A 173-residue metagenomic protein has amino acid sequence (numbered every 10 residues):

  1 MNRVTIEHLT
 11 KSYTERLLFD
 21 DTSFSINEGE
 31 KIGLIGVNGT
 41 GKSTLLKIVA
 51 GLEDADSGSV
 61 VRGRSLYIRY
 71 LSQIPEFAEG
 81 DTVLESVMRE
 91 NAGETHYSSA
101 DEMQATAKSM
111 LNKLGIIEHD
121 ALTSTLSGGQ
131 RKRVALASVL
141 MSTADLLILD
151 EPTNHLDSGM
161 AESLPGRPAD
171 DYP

Functional and structural regions predicted by a protein language model:
M1-P173: ABC ATP-binding cassette signature C-motif
